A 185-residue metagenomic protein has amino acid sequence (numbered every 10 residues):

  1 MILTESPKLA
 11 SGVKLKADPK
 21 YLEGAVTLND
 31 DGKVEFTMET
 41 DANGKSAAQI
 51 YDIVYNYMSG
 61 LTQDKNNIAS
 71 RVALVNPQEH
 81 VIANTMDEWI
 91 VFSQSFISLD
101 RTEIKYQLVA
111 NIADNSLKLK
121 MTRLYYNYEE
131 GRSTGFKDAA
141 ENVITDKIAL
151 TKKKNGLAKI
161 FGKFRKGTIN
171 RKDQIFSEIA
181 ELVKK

Functional and structural regions predicted by a protein language model:
I2-K185: Ser/Thr-rich, low-complexity intrinsically disordered terminal regions
